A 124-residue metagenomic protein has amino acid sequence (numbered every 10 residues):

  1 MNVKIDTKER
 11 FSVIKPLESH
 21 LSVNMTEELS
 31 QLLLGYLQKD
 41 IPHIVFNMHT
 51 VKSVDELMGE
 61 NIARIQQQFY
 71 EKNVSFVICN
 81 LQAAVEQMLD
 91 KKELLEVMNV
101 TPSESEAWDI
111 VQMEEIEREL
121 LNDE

Functional and structural regions predicted by a protein language model:
M1-T7, E119-E124: Non-catalytic signal-transmission and effector/linker regions of two-component phosphorelay proteins
N2-G35: STAS-typified acidic loop motif
D6, C79, T101: General small-molecule cofactor/ligand-binding pocket signal
S12-V13, V45, V77, A107 (+1 more regions): Conserved short hydrophobic patches within well-ordered secondary structure
L17-L21, Q87-N99, L121-E124: Short secondary-structure transition/capping segments
E27-Q31, G35-M98: Amphipathic alpha-helical interaction surfaces in cytosolic regulatory modules
P102-E124: A charged, well-structured terminal subsegment
